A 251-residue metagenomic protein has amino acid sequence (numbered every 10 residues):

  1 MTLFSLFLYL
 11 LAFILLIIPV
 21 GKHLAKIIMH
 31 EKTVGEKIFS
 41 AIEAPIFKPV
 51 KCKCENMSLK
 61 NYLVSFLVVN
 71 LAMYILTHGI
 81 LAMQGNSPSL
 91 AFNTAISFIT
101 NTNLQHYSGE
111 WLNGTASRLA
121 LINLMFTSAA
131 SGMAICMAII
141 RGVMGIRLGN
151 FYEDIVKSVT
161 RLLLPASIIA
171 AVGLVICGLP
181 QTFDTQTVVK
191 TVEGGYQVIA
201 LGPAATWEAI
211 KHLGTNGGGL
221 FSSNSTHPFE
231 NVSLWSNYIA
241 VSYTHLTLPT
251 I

Functional and structural regions predicted by a protein language model:
M1-N93, M144-G145, G149, E153 (+1 more regions): N-terminal alpha-helical transmembrane segments of multi-pass membrane transport and channel/translocase proteins
S5-L6, I46, L121, M137 (+3 more regions): Glycine- and acidic
F7-L11, L67-V68, N123-A130, V159 (+1 more regions): Hydrophobic alpha-helical transmembrane segments of multi-pass membrane proteins
F13, I80, L119-M125, I139-I140 (+3 more regions): Generic structural hydrophobic/aromatic packing signal, biased to beta-strands
L16, Y62-G142: Membrane-interface helix-loop-helix modules in multi-pass membrane proteins
K26-T33, I135-R141, G218-S225: Juxtamembrane interface at the ends
G85-L121, D184-V241: P-loop potassium selectivity filter motif centered on the GYG triad
T244-I251: Conserved small/polar residues in nucleotide/adenosyl-binding loops
